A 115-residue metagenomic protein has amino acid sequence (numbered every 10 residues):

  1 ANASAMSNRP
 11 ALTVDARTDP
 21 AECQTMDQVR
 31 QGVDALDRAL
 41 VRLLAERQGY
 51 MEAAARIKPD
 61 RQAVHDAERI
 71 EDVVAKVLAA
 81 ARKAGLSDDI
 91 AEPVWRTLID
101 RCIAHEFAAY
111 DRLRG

Functional and structural regions predicted by a protein language model:
A1-G115: Domain-level signature for soluble enzymes in the chorismate/prephenate branch of the shikimate pathway
